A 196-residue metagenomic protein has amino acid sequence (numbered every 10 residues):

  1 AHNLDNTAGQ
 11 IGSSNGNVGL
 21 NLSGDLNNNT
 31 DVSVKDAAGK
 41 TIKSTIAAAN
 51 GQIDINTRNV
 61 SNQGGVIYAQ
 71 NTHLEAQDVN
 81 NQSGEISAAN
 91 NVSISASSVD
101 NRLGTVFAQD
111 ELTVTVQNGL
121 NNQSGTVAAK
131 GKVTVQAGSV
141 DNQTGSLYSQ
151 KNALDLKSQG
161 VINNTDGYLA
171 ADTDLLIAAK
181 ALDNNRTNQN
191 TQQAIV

Functional and structural regions predicted by a protein language model:
A1-V196: A composition-driven surface/loop motif
